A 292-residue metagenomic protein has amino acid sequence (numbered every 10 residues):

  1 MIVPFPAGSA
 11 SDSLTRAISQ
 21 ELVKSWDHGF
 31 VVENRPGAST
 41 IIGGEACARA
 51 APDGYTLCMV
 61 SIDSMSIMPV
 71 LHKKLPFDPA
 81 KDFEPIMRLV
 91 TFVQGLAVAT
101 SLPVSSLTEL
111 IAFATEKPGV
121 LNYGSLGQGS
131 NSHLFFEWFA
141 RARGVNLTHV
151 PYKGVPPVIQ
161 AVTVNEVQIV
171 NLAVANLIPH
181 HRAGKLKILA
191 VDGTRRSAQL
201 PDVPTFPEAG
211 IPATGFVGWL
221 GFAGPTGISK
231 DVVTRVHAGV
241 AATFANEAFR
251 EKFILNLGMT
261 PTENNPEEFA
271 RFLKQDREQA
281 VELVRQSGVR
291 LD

Functional and structural regions predicted by a protein language model:
M1-K81, V120, G144-I169, H180 (+2 more regions): N-terminal (or domain-start) structured segment
I18, L22, S132, L273-D276: Hydrophobic/aromatic residues within well-ordered alpha-helical segments
R49-T56, I62, V70-P157, F206 (+1 more regions): Hinge/capping helix and adjacent helix->loop/strand transition within the periplasmic-binding protein
D63-K74, W138-A142, I169-V203: A ligand-binding cleft/hinge motif common to bilobed small-molecule-binding domains
E208, K230-D292: An extracytoplasmic/periplasmic, membrane-proximal ligand-sensing/linker region
